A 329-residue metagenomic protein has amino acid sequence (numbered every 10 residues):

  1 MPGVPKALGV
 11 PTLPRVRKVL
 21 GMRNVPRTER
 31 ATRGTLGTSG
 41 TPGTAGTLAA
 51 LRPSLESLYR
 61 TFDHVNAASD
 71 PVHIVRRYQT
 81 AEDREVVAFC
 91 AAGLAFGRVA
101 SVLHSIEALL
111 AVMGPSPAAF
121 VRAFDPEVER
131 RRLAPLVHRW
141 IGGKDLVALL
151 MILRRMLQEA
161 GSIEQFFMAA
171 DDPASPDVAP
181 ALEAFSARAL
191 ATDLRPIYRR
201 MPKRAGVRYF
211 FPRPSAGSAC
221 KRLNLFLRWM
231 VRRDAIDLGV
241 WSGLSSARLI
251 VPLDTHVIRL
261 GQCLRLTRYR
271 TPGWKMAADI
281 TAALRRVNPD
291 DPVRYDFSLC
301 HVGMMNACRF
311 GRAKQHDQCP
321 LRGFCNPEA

Functional and structural regions predicted by a protein language model:
P2, R23-R33, G43-A329: HhH-family (HhH-GPD) DNA N-glycosylase catalytic core used in base-excision repair
G3-R15, V19-G21, A31-G43: Acidic, glycine-centered low-complexity repeats within long intrinsically disordered regions
